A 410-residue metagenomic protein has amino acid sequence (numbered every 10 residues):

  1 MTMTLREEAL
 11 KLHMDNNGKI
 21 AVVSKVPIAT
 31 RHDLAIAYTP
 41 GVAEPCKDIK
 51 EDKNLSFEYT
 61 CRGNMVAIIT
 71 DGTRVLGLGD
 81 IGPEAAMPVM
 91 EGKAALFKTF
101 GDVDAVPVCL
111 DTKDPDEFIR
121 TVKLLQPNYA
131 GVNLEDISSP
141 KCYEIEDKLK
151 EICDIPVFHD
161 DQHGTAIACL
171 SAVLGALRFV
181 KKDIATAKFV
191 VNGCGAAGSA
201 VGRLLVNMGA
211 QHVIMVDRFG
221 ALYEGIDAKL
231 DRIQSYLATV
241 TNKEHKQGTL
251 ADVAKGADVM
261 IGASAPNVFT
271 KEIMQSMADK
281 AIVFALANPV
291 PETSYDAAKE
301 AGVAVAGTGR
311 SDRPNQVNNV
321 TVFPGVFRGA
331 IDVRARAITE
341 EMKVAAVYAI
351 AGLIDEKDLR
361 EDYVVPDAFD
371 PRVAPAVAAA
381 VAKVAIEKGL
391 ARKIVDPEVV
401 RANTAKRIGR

Functional and structural regions predicted by a protein language model:
T2-V157, V384, A391-R392, R407-R410: N-terminal ligand-binding/catalytic initiation module
L76, I81-K98, H159, I167-A265: Glycine-rich phosphate/diphosphate-binding loop of Rossmann-like nucleotide-binding domains
P107, N133-D136, V157-D160, V191 (+5 more regions): General beta-strand structural signal in soluble alpha/beta enzymes
Q126, I184, V253-A254, M274-M277: A short, aliphatic-rich alpha-helical micro-motif
N133-D136, V259-R313: ADP-ribose/adenylate-binding Rossmann-like module
I152-A166, V283-N288: Short, acidic/small-residue loops that bind anionic groups at enzyme active sites
D160, K182, A285-V395: Adenosine-phosphate binding glycine-rich loop
